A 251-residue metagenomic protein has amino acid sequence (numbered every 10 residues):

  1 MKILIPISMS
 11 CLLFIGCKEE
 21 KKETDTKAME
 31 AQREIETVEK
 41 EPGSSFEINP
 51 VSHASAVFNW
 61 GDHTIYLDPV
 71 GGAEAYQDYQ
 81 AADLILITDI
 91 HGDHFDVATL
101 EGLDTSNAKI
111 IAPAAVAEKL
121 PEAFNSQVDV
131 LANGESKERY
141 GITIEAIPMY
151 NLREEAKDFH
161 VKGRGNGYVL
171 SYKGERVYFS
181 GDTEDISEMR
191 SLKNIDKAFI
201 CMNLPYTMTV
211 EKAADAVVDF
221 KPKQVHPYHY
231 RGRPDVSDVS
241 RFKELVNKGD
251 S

Functional and structural regions predicted by a protein language model:
M1-S8: Sec-dependent signal peptide recognition, specifically the positively charged N-region followed immediately by
L13-G16: C-terminal motif of bacterial Sec signal peptides marking the signal peptidase cleavage site
K18-K21, E184-S251: Cap/insert and terminal regions of metallo-dependent hydrolase folds
E23-Q80, V130-K193: Core dinuclear metal-dependent hydrolase active-site scaffold
F58, D89, D96, I144 (+3 more regions): Divalent metal-coordination and catalytic microenvironments
G71-E118, N194-F199, K221: Active-site metal-binding motif and surrounding structural segment of the metallo-beta-lactamase
A73-A75, H91-F95, A117-L120, E135-E138 (+4 more regions): Active-site environment of divalent metal-dependent phosphoester hydrolases
L120-V130: Helix-loop-beta element that forms the nucleotide-linked donor phosphate-binding surface in glycosyltransferases
